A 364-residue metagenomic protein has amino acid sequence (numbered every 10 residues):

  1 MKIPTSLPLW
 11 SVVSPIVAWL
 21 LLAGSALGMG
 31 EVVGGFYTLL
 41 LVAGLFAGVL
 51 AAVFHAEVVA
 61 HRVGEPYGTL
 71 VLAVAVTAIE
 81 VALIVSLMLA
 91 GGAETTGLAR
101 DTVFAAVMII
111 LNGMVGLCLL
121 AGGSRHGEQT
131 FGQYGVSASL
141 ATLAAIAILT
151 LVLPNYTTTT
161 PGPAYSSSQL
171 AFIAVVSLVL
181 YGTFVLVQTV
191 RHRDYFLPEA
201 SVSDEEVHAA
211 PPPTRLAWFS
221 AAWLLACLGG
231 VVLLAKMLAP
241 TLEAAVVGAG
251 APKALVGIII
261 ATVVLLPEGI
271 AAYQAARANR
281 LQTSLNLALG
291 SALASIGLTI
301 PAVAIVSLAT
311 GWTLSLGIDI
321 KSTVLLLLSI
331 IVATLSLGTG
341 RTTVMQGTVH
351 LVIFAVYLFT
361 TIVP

Functional and structural regions predicted by a protein language model:
M1-P364: Hydrophobic alpha-helical segments, chiefly the membrane-spanning helices and signal/signal-anchor peptides
